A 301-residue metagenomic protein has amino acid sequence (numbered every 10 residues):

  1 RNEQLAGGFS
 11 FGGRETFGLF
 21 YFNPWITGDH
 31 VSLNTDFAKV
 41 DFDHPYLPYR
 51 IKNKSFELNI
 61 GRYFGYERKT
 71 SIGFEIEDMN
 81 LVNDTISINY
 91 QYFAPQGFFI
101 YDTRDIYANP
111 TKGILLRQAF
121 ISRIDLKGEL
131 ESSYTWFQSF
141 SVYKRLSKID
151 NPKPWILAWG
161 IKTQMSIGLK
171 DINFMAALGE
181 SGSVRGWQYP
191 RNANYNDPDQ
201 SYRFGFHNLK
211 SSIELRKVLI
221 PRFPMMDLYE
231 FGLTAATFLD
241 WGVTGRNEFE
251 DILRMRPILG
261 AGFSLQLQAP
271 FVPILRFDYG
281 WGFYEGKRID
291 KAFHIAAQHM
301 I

Functional and structural regions predicted by a protein language model:
R1, T27-D29, S147-P152, I220 (+1 more regions): Secondary-structure transition/capping motifs at alpha-helix termini and the adjoining loop/turn into the next element
R1-R117, G182-Y202, I274-L275, G282-I301: Gram-negative/organellar outer-membrane beta-barrel architecture
L47, V82-I86, L169-A176, N247-D251 (+1 more regions): Outer-membrane beta-barrel and related beta-rich outer-membrane complex signature in Gram-negative bacteria
P95-Y229, L233, T237, N247 (+1 more regions): C-terminal outer-membrane beta-barrel translocator/porin domains of Gram-negative envelope proteins and their
D197-F204, E248-M255, S264, F283-E285: Short, contiguous acidic/charged loop-to-helix segments that flank catalytic cores in large enzymes
D240: Short basic (Lys/Arg) and small-residue
V243: Short, glycine/acidic-enriched loop or turn micro-motifs at the edges of active sites
G260-Q266: Short glycine-rich, acidic/polar surface loops and turns
